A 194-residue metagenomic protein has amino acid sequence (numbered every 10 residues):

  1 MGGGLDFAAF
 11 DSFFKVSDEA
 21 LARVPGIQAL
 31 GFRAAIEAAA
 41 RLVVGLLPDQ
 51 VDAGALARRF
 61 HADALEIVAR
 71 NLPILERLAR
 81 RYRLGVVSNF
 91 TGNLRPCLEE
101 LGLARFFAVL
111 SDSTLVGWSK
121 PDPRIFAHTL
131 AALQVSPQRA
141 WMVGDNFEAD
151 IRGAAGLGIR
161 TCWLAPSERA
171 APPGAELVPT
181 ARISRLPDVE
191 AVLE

Functional and structural regions predicted by a protein language model:
M1-P73, R95: N-terminal helical cap/lid subdomain that shapes the substrate entry/recognition surface in HAD-like hydrolases
A8, L47-V51, L72-E76, Y82-E194: Asp-based, Mg2+/Mn2+-dependent phosphohydrolase catalytic module
F32-A38, L78-R80, E168: Short alpha-helical linear motifs
